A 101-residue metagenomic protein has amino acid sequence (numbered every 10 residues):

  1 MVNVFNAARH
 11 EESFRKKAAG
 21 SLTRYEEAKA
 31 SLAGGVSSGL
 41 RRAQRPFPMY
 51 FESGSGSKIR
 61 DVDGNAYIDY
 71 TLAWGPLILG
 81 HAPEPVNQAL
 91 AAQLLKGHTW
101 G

Functional and structural regions predicted by a protein language model:
V4-S53: Active-site-adjacent loop/helix segments that line or gate small-molecule/cofactor pockets in enzymes
G20, F51, I59, I78-A82: Generic, well-ordered alpha-helical segments
A30-S31, D61-V62, P85: Short, flexible segments with low predicted structural confidence
V36, A43, V62, Y70 (+1 more regions): Fold-independent oxyanion-binding glycine-rich loops and adjacent beta-strand/coil segments at enzyme active sites
P48-D69: Active-site and channel-lining beta-strand-loop segments that bind or position nucleotide-derived/phosphorylated
A66-G101: Glycine-rich loop-to-alpha-helix module at the N-terminal edge of alpha/beta enzyme cores
